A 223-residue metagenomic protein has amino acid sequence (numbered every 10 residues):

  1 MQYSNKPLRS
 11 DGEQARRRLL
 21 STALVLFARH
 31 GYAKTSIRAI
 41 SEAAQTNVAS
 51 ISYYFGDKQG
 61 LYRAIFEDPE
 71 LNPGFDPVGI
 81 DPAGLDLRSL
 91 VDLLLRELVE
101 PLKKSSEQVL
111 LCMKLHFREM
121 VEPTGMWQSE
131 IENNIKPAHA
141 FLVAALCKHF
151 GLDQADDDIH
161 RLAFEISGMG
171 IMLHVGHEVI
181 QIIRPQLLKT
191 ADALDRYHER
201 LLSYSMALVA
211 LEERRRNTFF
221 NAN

Functional and structural regions predicted by a protein language model:
M1-Q14, R214-N223: N-terminal intrinsically disordered/low-complexity leader segments
G12, R16-L24: Short, leucine-enriched amphipathic alpha-helices that occur as contiguous helical runs
R18, L26-G60, A64-D68: Helix-turn-helix
K58, I65, P69, V91-L94 (+4 more regions): Hydrophobic/aromatic residues within well-ordered alpha-helical segments
N72-A83, L102-A140, L187-D195: Short secondary-structure transition hinges
V78-L110, I159-I166: Hydrophobic alpha-helical connector segments
L98, M113-M120, A163-I166, G170 (+1 more regions): Short alpha-helical scaffolding segments that buttress acidic/His motifs in well-ordered protein cores
E107, W127-K136, A145-L202, R215-F220: Hydrophobic/aromatic-rich alpha-helical bundle segments in the mid-to-C-terminal region
